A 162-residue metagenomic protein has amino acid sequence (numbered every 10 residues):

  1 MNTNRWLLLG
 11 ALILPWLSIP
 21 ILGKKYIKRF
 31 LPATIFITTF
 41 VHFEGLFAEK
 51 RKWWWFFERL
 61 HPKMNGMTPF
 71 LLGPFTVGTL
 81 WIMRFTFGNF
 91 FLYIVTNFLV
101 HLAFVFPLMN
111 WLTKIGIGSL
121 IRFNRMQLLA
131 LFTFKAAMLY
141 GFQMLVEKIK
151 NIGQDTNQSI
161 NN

Functional and structural regions predicted by a protein language model:
M1-N162: Short amphipathic, positively biased membrane-proximal segments that drive organelle/inner-membrane targeting
